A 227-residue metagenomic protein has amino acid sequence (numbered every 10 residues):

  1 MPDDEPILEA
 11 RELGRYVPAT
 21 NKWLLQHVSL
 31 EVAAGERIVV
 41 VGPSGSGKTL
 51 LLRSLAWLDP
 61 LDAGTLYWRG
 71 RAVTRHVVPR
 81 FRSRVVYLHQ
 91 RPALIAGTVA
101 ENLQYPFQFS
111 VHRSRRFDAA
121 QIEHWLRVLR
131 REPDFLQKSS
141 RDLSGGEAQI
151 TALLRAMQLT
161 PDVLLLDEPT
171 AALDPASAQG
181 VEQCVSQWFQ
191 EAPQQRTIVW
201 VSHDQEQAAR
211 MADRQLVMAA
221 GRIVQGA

Functional and structural regions predicted by a protein language model:
P2-A10, G14-H27: A short, flexible loop at the N-terminus of ABC-type nucleotide-binding domains that lies
A56: Helix-to-loop junction immediately C-terminal to a conserved catalytic motif
G64-V73, F81: Conserved ABC transporter NBD signature motif
R91-E101, V111-R113: Conserved catalytic motifs of ABC-family nucleotide-binding domains
R116-F135: Conserved ABC ATPase "signature" region
S139-L143, E147: Conserved ABC ATPase signature
A156-M157: ABC ATPase C-loop
L164-E168: Catalytic Walker B motif of ABC-type/P-loop ATPase nucleotide-binding domains
